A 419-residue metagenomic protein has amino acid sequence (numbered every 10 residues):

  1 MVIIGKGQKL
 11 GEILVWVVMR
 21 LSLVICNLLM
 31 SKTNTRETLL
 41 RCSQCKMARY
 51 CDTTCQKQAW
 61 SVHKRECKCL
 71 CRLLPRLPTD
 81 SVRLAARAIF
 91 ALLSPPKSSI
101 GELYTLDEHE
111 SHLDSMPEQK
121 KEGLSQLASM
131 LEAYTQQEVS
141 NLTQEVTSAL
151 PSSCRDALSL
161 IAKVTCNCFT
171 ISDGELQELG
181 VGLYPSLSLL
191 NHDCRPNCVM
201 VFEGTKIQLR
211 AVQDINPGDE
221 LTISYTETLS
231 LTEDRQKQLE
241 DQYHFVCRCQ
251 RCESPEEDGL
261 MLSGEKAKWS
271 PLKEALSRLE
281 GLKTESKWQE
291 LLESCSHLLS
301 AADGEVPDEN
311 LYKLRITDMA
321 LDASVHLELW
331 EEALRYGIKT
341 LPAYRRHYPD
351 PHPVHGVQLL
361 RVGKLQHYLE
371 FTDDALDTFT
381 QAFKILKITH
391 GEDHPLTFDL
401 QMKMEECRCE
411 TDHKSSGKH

Functional and structural regions predicted by a protein language model:
M1-H419: Short alpha-helical interaction motifs and adjacent low-complexity tails used for partner binding in regulatory proteins
